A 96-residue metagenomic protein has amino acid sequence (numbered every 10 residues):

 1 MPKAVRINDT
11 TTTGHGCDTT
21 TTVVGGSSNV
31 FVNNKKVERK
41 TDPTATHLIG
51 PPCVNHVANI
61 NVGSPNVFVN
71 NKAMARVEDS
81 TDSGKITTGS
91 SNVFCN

Functional and structural regions predicted by a protein language model:
P2-N96: Intrinsically disordered, low-complexity proline/glycine-rich segments
